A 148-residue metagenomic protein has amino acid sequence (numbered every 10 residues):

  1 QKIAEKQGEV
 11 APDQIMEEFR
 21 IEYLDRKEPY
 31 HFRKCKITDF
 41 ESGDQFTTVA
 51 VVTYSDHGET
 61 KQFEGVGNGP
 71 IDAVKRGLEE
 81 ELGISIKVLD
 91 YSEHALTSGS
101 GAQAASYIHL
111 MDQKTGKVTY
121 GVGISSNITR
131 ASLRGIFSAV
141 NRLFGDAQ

Functional and structural regions predicted by a protein language model:
Q1-Q148: Terminal or standalone catalytic/regulatory effector modules within metabolic enzymes and repeat proteins
